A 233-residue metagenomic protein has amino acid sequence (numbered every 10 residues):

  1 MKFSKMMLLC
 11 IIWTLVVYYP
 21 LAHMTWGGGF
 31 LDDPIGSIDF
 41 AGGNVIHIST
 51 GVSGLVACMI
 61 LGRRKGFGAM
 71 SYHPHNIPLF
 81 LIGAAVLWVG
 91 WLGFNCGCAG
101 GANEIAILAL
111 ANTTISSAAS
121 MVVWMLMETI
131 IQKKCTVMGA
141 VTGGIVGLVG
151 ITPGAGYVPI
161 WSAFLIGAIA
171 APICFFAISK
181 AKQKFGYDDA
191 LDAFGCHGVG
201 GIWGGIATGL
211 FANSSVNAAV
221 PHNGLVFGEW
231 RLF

Functional and structural regions predicted by a protein language model:
M1-F233: Glycine- and aromatic-enriched membrane alpha-helices
